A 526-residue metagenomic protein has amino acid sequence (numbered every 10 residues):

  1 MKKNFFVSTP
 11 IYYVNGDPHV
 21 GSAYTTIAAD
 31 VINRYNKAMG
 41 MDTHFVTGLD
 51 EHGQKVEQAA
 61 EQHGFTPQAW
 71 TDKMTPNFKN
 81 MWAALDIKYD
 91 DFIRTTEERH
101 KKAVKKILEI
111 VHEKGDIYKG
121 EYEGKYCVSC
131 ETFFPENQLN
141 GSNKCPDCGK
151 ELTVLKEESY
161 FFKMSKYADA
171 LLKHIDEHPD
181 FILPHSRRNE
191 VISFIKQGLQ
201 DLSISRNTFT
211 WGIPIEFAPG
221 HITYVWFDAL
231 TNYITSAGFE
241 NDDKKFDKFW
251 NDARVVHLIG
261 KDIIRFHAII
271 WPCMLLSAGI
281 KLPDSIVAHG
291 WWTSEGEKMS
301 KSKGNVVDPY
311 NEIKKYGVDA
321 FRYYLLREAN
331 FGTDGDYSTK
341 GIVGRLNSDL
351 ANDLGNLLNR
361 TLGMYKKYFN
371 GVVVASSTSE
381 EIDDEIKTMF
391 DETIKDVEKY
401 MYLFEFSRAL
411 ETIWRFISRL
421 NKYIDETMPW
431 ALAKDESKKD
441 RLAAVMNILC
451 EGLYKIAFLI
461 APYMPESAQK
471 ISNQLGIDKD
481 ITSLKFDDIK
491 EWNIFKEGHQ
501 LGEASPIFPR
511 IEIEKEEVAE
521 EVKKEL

Functional and structural regions predicted by a protein language model:
M1-N4, H44, G48, G120-K125 (+6 more regions): Basic, alpha-helical terminal appendages of large translation-related enzymes
K2-T47, R94, R99-A103, C148 (+3 more regions): Structured secondary-structure scaffolds
V31, A69-N80, K106, D353-R360 (+3 more regions): A non-catalytic, amphipathic alpha-helix used as a structural packing/dimerization or gating element in enzyme scaffolds
L49-K55: Short, charge-patterned binding micro-sites
A59-D72: A charged helix-plus-loop insertion that forms the helical arch/lid used to bind and gate nucleic-acid substrates
W70-Y126: A broadly conserved sequence feature marking short terminus-proximal activation segments in nucleic acid-centric
E136-G141, T153-S159: Short Cys/His-rich "knuckle" micro-motifs
I264, L325-E328, G332, G341 (+3 more regions): Active-site-proximal binding-pocket segments
